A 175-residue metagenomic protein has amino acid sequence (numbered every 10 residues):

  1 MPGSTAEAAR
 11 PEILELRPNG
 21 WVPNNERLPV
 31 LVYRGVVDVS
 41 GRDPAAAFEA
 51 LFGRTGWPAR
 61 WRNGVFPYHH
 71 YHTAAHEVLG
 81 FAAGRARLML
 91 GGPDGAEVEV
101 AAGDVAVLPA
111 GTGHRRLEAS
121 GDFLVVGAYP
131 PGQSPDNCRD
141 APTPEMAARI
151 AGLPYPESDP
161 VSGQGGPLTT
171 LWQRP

Functional and structural regions predicted by a protein language model:
M1-H69, T169-P175: A short, N-terminal "cap"/entry segment at the start of jelly-roll beta-barrel domains of the cupin/DSBH fold
G64-V78, P93-D94, V100-A101: A short beta-loop-beta micro-motif enriched in histidine and acidic residues
H72-M89, V107: Short, conserved beta-strand element in jelly-roll/cupin
A75, L88-V98, R115-R116, S134 (+1 more regions): A structural preference for long, well-packed, hydrophobic secondary-structure segments
V100-S120, Y129: Conserved metal-binding segment of the jelly-roll/cupin
L117-P175: Double-stranded beta-helix
